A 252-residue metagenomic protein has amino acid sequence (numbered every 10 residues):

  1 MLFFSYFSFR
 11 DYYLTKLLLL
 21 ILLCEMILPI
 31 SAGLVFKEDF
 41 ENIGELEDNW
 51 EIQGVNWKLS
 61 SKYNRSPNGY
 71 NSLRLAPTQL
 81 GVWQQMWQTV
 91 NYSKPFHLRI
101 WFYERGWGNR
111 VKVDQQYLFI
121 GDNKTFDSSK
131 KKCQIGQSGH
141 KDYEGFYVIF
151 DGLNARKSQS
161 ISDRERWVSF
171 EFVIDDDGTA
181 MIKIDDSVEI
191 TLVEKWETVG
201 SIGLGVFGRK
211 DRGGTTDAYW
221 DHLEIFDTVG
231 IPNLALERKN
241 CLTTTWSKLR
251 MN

Functional and structural regions predicted by a protein language model:
M1-T15: N-terminal secretory signal peptides that target proteins for export/translocation
S31-G54, R238-S247: Extracellular carbohydrate-recognition regions
F40, D221-I225: Extracellular beta-strand elements of beta-rich domains used for carbohydrate recognition/degradation or cell-matrix
G44-L75, L80, D127: Extracellular glycan-recognition surfaces and repeat-rich motifs
L75-E144: Secretory/extracellular carbohydrate-interaction modules and structurally similar beta-sandwich "look-alikes"
V148-S169: Short, aromatic/His-centered strand-loop micro-motif at the edge of beta-sheets
R166-M181: Localized edge beta-strand/strand-to-loop motifs within extracellular or lumenal beta-rich domains
L192-D221: Flexible glycan-contacting loops in extracellular carbohydrate-active proteins
